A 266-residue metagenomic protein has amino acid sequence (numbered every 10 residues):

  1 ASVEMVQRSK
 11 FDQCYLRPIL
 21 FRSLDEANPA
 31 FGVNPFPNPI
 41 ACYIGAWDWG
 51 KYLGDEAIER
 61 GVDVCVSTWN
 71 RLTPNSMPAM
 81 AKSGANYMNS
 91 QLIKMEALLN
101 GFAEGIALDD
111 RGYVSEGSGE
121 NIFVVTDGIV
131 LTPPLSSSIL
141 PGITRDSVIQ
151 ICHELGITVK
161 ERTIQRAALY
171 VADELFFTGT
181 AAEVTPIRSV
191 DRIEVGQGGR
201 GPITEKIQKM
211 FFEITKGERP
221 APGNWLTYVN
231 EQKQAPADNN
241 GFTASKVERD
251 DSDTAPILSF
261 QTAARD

Functional and structural regions predicted by a protein language model:
A1-E4, F21, E26, A30-D266: Helix-start/capping segments and mature chain N-termini
A1-L16: Glycine-rich, N-terminal phosphate-binding loop and its surrounding beta-alpha-beta segment
